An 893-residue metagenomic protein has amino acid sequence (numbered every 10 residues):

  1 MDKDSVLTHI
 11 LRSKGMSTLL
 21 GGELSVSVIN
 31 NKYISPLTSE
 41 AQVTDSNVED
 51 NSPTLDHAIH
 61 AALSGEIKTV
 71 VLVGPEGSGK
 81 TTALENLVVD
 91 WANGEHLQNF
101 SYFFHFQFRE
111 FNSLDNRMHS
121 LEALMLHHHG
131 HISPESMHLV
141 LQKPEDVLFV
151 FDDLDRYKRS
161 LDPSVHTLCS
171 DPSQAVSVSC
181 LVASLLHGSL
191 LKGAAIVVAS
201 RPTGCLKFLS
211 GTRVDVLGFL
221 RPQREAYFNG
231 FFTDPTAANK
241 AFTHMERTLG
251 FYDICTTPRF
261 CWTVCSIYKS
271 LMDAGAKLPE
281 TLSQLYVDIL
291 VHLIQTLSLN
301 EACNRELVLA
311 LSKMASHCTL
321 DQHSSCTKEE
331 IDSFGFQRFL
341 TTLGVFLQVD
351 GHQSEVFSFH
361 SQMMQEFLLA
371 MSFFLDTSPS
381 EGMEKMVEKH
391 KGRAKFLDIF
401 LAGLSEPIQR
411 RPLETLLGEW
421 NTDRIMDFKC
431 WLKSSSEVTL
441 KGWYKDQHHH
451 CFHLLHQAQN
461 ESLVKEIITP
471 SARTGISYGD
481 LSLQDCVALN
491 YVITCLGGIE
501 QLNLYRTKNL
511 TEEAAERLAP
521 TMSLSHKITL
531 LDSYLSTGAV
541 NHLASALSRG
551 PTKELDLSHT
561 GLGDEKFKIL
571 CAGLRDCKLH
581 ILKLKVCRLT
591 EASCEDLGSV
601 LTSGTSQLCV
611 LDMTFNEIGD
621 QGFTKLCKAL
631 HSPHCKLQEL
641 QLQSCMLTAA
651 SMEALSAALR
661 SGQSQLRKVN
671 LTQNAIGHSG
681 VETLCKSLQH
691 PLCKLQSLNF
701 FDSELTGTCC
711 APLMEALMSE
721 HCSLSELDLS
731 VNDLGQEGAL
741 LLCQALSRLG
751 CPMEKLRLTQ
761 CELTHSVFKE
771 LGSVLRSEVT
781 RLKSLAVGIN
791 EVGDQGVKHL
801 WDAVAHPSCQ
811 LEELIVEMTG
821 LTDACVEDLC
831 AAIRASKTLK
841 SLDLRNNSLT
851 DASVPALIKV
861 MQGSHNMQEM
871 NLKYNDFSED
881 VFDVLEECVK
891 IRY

Functional and structural regions predicted by a protein language model:
M1-Y893: Intracellular innate-immune signaling modules
